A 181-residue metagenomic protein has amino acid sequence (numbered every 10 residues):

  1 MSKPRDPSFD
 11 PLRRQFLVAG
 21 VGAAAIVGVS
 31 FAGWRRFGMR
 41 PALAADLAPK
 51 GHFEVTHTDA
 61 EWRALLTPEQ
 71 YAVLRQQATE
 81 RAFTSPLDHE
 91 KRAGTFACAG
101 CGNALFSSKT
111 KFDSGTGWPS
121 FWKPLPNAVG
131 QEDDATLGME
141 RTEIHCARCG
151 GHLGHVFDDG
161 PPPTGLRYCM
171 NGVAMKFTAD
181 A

Functional and structural regions predicted by a protein language model:
K3-A25: N-terminal secretory signal peptides and thylakoid transit peptides that target proteins across membranes
F31-V73, R81: C-terminal segment of N-terminal export signals and the immediately downstream linker at the start of the mature
Q76-K91: N-terminal post-signal-peptidase region of extra-cytosolic proteins
H89-S120: Mid-length scaffold segments of soluble, non-membrane domains
T95, E143, L166: Residues immediately within or flanking Cys/His clusters that coordinate Zn2+ in small zinc-binding modules
C98, C146-C149: Short cysteine-rich clusters marking metal-coordination/redox-active sites
G102, G150, M170-V173: Cys/His-coordinated zinc-binding microdomains
S107-S108, H155-V156, T178: Short, non-ligating residues that shape and space the ligands of small metal-coordination modules and catalytic
